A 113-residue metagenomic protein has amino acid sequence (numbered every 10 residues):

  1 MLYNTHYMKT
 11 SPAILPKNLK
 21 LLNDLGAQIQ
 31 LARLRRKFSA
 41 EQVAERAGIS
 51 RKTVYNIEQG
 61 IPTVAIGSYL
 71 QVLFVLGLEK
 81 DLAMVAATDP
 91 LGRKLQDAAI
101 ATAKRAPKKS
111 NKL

Functional and structural regions predicted by a protein language model:
M1-K9: Intrinsically disordered, low-complexity and often Lys/Arg-enriched segments
T10-R35: A short, Lys/Arg-rich alpha-helix, primarily the initiator
A27-Q42, A103-N111: Short basic helix-loop element that most often maps to the first helix and adjoining turn of HTH DNA-binding modules
K37-Y55: Short alpha-helical DNA-recognition segment
I61-L73: Short, basic-rich loop-to-helix N-cap that marks the start of a DNA-contacting helix
A83-L113: Short, charged recognition helix plus adjacent turn of helix-turn-helix-like nucleic-acid-binding domains
